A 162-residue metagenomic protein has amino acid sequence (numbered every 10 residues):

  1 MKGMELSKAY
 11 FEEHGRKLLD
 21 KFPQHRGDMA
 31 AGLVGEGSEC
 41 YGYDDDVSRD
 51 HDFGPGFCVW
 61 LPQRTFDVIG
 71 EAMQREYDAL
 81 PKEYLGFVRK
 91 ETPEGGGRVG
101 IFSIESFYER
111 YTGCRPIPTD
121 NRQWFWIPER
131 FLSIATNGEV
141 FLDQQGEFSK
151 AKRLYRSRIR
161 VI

Functional and structural regions predicted by a protein language model:
M1-K17: N-terminal regions immediately upstream of nucleotidyltransferase
K2-E5, D67-V68, E76: Basic, alpha-helical terminal appendages of large translation-related enzymes
A9, T65, E71: ER/Golgi luminal nucleotide-sugar-dependent glycosyltransferases, focusing on the catalytic module
H14-H25, A72, E76: Generic non-transmembrane alpha-helical segments
L19-C58: Active-site nucleotide-donor binding segment shared across nucleotidyl transfer reactions
V59-Q63: Short beta-strand-to-loop capping motifs
I69-I162: Conserved NTP/Mg2+-binding pocket subregion across the NTase superfamily
